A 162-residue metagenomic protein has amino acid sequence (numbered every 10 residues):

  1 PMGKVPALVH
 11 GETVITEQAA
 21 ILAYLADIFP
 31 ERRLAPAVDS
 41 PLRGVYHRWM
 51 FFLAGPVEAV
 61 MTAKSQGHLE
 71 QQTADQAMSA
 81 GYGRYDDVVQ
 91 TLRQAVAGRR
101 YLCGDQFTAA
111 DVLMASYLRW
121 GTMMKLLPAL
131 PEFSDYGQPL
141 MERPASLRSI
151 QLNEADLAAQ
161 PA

Functional and structural regions predicted by a protein language model:
P1-S79: GST-like domain detector, emphasizing the conserved glutathione-binding G-site in the N-terminal thioredoxin-like
A20, E132, A145: Residue-level recognition of oxygen-bearing side chains
L25-A26, P139, L157-A159: Short secondary-structure boundary/hinge segments and terminal tails
A26, Y117-L118, I150: Active-site-flanking alpha-helical
W49-E142: GST-like fold's C-terminal all-alpha helical module
S149-A162: Terminal-tail/helix-coil boundary detector
